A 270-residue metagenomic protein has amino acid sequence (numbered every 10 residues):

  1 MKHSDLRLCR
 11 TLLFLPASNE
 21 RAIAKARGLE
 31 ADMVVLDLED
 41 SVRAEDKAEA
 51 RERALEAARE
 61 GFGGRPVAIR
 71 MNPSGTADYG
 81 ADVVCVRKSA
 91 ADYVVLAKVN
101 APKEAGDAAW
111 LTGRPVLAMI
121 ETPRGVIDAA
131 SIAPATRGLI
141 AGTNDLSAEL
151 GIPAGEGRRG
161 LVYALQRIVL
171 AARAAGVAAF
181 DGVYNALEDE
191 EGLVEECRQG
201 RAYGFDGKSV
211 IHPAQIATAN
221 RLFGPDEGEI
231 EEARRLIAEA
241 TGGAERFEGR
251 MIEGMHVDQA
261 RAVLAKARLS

Functional and structural regions predicted by a protein language model:
M1-S270: Expand to "…catalyze enediolate/carbanion chemistry for C-C bond making/breaking, isomerization, decarboxylation
